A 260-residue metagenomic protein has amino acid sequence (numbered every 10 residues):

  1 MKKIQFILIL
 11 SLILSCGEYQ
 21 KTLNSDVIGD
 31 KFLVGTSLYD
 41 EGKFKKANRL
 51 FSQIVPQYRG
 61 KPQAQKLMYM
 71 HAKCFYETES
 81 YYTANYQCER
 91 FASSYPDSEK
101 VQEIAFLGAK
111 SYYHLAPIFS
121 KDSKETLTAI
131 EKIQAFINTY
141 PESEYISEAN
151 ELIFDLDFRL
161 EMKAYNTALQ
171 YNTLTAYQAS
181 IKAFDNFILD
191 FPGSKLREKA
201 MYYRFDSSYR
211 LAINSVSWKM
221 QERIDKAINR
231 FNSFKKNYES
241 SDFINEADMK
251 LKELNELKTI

Functional and structural regions predicted by a protein language model:
K2-I9: Sec-dependent signal peptide recognition, specifically the positively charged N-region followed immediately by
L10-C16: Hydrophobic h-region of N-terminal signal peptides that target proteins for export in Gram-negative bacteria
C16-I260: Acidic, polar-rich low-complexity tracts and alpha-helical solenoid repeat scaffolds
